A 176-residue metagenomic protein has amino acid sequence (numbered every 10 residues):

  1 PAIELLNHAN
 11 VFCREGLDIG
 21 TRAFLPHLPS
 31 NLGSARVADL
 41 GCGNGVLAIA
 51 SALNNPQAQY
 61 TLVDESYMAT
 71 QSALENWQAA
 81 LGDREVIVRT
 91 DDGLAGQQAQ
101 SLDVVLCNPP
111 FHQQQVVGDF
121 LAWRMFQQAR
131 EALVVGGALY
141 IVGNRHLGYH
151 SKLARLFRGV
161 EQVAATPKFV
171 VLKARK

Functional and structural regions predicted by a protein language model:
P1-S30: Class I SAM-dependent transferase core
I19-C107: Conserved SAM/SAH cofactor-binding pocket of Class I
D64-A69, L121, N144-R145, A165: Short beta->alpha hinge that forms the Motif I/post-I loop of the SAM-binding pocket
V104-V116: A short SAM/SAH-binding and catalytic strip from SAM-dependent methyltransferases
A122-V135: A short glycine-rich, Lys/Arg-flanked "PGG" loop and its adjoining helix->strand segment in the class I
G136-G143: Conserved beta-strand signature within the Rossmann-like core of class I S-adenosyl-L-methionine
N144-F157: Conserved class I S-adenosyl-L-methionine
R158, A165-K176: Core SAM-dependent methyltransferase catalytic element
